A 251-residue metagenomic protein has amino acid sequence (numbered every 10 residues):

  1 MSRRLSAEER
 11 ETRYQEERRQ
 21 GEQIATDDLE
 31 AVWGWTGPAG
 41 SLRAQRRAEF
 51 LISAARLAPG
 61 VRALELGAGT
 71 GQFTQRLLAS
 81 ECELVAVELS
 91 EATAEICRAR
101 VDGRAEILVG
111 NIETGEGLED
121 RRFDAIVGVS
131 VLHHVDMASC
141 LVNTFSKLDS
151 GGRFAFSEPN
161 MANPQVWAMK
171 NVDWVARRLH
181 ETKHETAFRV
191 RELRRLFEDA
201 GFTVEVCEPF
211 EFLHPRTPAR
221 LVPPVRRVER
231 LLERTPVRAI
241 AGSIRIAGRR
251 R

Functional and structural regions predicted by a protein language model:
M1-L57: Conserved class I S-adenosyl-L-methionine
G60-G69: Conserved class I S-adenosyl-L-methionine
T70-G115: Class I SAM-dependent methyltransferase SAM/SAH-binding core
E116-A125: A short acidic, Gly/Pro-enriched loop at the edge of an enzyme's catalytic core that lines a small-molecule cofactor
S139-R153: A short glycine-rich, Lys/Arg-flanked "PGG" loop and its adjoining helix->strand segment in the class I
A155-R177: Conserved class I S-adenosyl-L-methionine
M169-W174, E205-R251: A C-terminal cap/extension of S-adenosyl-L-methionine-dependent methyltransferases that defines the acceptor-substrate
R177-E192: Acceptor-substrate binding/catalytic loop of class I
